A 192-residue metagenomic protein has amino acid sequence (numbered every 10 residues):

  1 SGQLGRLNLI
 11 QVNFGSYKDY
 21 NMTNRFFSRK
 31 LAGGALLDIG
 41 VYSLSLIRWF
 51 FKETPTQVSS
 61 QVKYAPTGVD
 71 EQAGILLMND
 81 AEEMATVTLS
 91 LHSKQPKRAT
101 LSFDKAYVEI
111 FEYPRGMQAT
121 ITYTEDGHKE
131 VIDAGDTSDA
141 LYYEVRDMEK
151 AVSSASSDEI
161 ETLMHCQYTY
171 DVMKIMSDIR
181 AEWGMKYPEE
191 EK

Functional and structural regions predicted by a protein language model:
S1-V58: Predominantly a Rossmann-like dinucleotide-binding segment in NAD(P)-dependent oxidoreductases
Q11-S16, V62-Y64, Y168, E191: A general secondary-structure junction signal
L31-L37, E130-D139: A short glycine-threonine-serine/GTX helix/turn-capping micro-motif
I39, A140, Y168: Soluble or luminal CAZymes and related metallo-dependent hydrolases
S45-M117, G135, R146-D158, K192: Contiguous beta-strand/loop segments that form the cofactor/metal-binding neighborhood of enzyme cores
D80, D147-K192: C-terminal helix-rich "cap/oligomerization" subdomain common to oxidoreductases
D133-R146, M164: Active-site loop of classical SDR/Rossmann-like NAD(P)-dependent oxidoreductases, centered on the catalytic Tyr-X3-Lys
